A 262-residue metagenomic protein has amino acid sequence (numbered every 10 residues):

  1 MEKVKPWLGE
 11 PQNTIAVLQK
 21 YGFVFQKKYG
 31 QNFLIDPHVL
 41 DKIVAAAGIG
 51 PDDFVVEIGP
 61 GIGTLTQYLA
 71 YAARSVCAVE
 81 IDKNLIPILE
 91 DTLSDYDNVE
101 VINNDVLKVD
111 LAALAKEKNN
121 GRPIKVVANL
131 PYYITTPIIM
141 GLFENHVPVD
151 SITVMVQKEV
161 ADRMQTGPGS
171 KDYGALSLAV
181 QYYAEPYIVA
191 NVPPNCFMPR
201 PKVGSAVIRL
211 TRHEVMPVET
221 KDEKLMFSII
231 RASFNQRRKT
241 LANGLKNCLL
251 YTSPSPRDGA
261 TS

Functional and structural regions predicted by a protein language model:
M1-A232, C248: Catalytic cores of RNA-modifying enzymes
R163, R237-R238, R257: Short, cationic motifs built from Arg/Lys/His that form the positively charged side of catalytic pockets
A232-S253: C-terminal lobe and adjacent flexible extensions of AdoMet/dcAdoMet transferase-like proteins
Y251-S262: Single conserved hydrophobic/aromatic residue that forms the stacking wall/gate of nucleotide- or nucleobase-binding
